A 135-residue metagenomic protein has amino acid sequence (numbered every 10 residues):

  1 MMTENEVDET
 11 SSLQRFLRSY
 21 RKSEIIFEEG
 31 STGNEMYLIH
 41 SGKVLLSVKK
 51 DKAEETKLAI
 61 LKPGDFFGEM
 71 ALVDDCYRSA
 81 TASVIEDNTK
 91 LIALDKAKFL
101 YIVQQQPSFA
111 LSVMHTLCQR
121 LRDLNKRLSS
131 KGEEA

Functional and structural regions predicted by a protein language model:
M1-A135: Cytosolic regulatory regions built on CNB/CRP/Popeye-like sensor folds
